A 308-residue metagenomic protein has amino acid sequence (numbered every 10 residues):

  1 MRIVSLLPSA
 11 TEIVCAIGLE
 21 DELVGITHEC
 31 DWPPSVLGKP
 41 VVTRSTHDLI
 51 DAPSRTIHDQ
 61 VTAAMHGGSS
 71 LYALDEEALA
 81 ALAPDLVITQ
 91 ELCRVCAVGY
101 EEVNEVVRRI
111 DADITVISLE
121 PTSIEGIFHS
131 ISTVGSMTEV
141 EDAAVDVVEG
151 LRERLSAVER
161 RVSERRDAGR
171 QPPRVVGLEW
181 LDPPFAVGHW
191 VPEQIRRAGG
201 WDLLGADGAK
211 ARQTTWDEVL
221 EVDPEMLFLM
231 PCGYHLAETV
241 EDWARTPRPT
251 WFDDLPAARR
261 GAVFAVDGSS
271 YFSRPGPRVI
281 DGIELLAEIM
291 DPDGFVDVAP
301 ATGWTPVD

Functional and structural regions predicted by a protein language model:
M1-D308: N-terminal ligand-binding lobe of clamshell/alpha-beta domains
